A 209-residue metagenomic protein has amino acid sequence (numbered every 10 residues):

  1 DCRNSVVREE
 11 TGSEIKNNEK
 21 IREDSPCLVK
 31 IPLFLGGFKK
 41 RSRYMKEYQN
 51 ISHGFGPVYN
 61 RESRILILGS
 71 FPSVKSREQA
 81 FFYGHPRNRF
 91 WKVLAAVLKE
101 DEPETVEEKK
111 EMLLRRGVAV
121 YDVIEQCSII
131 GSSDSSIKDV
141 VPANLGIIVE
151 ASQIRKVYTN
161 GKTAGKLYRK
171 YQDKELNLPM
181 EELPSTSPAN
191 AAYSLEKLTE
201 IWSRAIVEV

Functional and structural regions predicted by a protein language model:
R3, V7-E9: Residue-level detector of structural "landmarks"
G12-D24: Short alpha-helix boundary/capping segments
S25-L28, L35: Short hydrophobic targeting helices and cationic amphipathic motifs that mediate membrane/organellar targeting
L33-Y44: Short, Lys/Arg-enriched N-terminal segments with co-localized hydrophobic residues within the first ~10-30 amino acids
M45-R64, P86, S133-G146, R169-V209: C-terminal capping/extension of enzyme domains
R64-S70: Short, hydrophobic/glycine-enriched beta-strand segments
K75-S136: Short, surface-exposed acidic-centric catalytic microdomains
R115-T163: Internal catalytic-core helix/loop-beta-alpha segment that presents or stabilizes conserved functional determinants
